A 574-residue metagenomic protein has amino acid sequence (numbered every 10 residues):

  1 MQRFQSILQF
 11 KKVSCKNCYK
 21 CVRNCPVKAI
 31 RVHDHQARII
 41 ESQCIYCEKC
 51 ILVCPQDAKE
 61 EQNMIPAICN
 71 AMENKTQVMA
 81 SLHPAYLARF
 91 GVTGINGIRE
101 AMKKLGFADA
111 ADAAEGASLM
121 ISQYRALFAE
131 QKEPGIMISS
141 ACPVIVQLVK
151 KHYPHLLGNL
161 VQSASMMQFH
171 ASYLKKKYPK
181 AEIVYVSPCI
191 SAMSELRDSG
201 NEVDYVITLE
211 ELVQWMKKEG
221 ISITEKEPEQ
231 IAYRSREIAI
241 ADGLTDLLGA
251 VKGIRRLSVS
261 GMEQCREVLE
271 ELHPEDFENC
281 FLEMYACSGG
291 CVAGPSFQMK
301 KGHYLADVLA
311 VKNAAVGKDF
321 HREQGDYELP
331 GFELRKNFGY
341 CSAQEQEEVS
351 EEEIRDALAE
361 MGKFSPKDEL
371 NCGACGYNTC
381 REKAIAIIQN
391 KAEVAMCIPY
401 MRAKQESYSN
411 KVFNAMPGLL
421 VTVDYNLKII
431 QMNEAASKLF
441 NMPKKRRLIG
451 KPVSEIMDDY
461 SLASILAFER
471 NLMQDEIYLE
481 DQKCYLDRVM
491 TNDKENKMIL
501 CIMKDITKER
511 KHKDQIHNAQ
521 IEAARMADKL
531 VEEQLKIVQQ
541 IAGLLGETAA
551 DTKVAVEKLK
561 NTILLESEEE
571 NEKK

Functional and structural regions predicted by a protein language model:
I7-F10, K16-I40, I45, K49-I65 (+2 more regions): Iron-sulfur cluster-binding cysteine motifs and their immediate structural context in ferredoxin-like electron-transfer
Q62-R355, N378-E382: Iron-sulfur-associated redox domains of electron-transfer enzymes in respiratory and anaerobic energy metabolism
K404-S437: Sensory modules in modular signal-transduction proteins
A436-L448: PAS/PAS-like sensory domain cap-loop motif
K445-L462: PAS-family sensory/regulatory domains
D458-K508: PAS-family sensory/regulatory modules and their coupling/dimerization elements
N492-I537: Sensory coupling linkers of modular signal transduction proteins
